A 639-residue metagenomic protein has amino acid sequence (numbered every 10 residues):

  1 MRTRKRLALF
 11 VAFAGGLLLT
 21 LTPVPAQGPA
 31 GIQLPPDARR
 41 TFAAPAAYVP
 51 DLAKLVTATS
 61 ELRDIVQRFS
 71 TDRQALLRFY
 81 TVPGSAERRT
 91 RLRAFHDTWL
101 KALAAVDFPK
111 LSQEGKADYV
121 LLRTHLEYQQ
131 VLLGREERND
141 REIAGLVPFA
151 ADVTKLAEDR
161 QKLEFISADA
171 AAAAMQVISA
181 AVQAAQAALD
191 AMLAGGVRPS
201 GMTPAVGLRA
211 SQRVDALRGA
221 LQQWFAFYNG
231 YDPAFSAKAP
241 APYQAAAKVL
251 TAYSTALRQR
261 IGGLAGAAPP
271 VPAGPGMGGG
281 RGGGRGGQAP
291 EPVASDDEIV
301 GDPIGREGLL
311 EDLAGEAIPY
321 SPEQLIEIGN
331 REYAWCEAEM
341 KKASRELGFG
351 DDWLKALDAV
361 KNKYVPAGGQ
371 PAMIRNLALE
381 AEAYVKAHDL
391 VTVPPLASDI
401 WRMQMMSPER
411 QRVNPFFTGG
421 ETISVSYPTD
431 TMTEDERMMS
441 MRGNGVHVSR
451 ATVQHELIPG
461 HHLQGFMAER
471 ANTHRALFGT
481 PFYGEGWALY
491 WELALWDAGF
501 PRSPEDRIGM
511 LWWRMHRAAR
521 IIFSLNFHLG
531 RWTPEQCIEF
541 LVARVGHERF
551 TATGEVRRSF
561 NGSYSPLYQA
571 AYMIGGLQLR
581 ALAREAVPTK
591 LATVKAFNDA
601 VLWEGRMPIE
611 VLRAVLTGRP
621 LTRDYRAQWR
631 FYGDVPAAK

Functional and structural regions predicted by a protein language model:
M1, L18-T20, P275: A detector of low-complexity, intrinsically disordered, Ser/Thr/Gly/Pro/Ala-rich segments
M1-V11: Bacterial N-terminal signal peptides that target proteins for export
R6-A8, P23-P25, G280: Intrinsically disordered, low-complexity repeat segments enriched in small/polar residues
F10-T22: Bacterial N-terminal signal peptides
Q27-K639: N-terminal maturation segment of proteins
